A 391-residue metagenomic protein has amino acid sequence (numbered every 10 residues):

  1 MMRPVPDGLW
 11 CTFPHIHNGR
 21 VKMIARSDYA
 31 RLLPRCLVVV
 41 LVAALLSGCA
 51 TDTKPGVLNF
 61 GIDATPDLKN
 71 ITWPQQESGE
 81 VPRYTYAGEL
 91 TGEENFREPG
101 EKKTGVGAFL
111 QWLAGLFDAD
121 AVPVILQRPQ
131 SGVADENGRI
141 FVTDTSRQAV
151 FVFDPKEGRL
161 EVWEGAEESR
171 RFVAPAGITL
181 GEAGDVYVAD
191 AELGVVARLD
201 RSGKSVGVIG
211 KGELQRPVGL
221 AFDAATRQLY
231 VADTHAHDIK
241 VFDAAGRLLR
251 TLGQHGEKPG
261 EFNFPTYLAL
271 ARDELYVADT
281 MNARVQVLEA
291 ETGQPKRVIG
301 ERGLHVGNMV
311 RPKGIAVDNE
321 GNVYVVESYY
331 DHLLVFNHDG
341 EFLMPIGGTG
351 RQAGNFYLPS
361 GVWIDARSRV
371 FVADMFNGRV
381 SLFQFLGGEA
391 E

Functional and structural regions predicted by a protein language model:
L46-G48: C-terminal motif of bacterial Sec signal peptides marking the signal peptidase cleavage site
A50-T53: Bacterial signal peptide processing site
L113-V122, R159-E168, K204-G210, L248-K258 (+2 more regions): A short beta-strand motif characteristic of beta-propeller blades
D120-N137, E168-A183, E213-T226, E257-D273 (+2 more regions): Beta-rich, blade/repeat-based domains predominating in secreted/periplasmic proteins but also intracellular
R139-F141, D185-Y187, Q228-Y230, L275-V277 (+2 more regions): Conserved beta-propeller blade signature
D154-G158, D200-K204, D243-R247, E289-G293 (+2 more regions): Short loop/turn segments that connect beta-strands within beta-propeller blades
Y357-E391: Blade-level signature of beta-propeller repeat domains, shared across WD40, Kelch, NHL, RCC1 and BNR/Asp-box propellers
